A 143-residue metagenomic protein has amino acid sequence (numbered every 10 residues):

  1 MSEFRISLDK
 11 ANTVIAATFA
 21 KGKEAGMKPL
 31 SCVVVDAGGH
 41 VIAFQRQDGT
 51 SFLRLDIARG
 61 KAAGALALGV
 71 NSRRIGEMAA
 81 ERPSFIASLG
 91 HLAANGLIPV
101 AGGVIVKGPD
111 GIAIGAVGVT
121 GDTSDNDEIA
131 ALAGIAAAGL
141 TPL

Functional and structural regions predicted by a protein language model:
M1-L143: Flexible, solvent-exposed loop/hinge segments and secondary-structure transition points
